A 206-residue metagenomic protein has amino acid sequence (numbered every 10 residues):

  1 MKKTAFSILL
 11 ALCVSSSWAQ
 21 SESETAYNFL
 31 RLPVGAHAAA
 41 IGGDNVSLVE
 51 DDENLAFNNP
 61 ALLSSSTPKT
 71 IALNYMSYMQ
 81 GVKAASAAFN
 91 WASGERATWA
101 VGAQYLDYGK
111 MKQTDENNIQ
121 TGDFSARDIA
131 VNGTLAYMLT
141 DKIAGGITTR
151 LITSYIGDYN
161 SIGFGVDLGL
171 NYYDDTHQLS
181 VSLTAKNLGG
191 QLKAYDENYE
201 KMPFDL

Functional and structural regions predicted by a protein language model:
M1-T4, D141: Positively charged n-region of N-terminal signal peptides that target proteins for export
T4-V14: Sec-dependent N-terminal signal peptides
S15-A19: Sec/Tat signal peptide C-region and signal peptidase I cleavage site
Q20-G42, V46-E50, P68, M76 (+1 more regions): Outer-membrane beta-barrel porins/channels
E53-S65: N-terminal periplasmic accessory domains that precede and gate Gram-negative outer-membrane beta-barrel machines
